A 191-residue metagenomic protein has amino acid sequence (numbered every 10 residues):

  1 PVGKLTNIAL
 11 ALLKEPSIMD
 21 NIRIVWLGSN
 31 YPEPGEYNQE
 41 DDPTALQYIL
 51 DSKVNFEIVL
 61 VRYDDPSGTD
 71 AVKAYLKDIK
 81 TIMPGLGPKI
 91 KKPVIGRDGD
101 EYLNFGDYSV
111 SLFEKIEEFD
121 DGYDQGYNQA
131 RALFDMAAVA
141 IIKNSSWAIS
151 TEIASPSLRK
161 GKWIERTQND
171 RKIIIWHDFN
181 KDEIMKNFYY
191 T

Functional and structural regions predicted by a protein language model:
P1-T191: N-terminal acidic, glycine/proline-rich low-complexity segments
